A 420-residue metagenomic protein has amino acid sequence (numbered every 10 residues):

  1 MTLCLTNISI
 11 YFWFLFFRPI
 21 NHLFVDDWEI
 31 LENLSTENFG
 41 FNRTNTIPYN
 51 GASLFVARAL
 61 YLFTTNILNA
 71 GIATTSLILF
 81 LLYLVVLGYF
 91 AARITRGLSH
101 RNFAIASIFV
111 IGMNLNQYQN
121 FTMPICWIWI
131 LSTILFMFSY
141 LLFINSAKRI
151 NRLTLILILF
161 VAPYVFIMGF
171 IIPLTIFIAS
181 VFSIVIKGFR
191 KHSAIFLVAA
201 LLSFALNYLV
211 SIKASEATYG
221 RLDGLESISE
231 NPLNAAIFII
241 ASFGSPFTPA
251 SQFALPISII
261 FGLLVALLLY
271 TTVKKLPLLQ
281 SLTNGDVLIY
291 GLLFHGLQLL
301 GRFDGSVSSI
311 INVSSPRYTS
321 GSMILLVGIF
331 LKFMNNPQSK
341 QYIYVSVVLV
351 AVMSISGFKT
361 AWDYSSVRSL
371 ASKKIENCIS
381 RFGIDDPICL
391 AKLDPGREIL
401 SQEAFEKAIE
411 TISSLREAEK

Functional and structural regions predicted by a protein language model:
T2-A52, V56, Y61, T65-I105 (+9 more regions): Intrinsically disordered, polar/acidic, low-complexity terminal segments
F16-F17, I67, M113, I134 (+5 more regions): Transmembrane helix irregularities
D26, L54, H100-A147, Y164-F166 (+1 more regions): Membrane-interface micro-motifs in multi-pass membrane enzymes
Y61, T65, G88-A92, F136-N145 (+3 more regions): Hydrophobic transmembrane alpha-helices
I108-N116, L159-Y164, A200-V210, I289-L300 (+1 more regions): Aromatic-anchored segments of alpha-helical transmembrane domains
T133-I144, P173-I176, A241, I260-L267 (+2 more regions): Hydrophobic cores of alpha-helical transmembrane segments in multi-pass inner/ER membrane proteins, independent
L142-A162, I195: Short hydrophobic alpha-helices at membrane interfaces in multi-pass membrane enzymes
F294-C378: Active-site/pore-lining binding-face segments in mid-to-C-terminal subdomains
